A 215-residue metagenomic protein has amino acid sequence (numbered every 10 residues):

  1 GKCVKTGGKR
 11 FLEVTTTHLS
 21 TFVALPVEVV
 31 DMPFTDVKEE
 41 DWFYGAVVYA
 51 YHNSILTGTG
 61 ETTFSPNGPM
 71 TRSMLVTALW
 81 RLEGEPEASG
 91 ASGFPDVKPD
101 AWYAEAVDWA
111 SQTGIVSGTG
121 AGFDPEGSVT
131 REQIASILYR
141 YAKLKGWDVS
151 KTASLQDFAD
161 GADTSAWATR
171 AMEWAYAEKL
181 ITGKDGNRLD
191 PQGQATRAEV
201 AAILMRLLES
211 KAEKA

Functional and structural regions predicted by a protein language model:
G1-G7: Solvent-exposed beta-strand/loop surfaces of large extracellular or lumenal domains
V4, H18-Y44, H52, T57-A106 (+4 more regions): Feature responds to low-complexity, polar/acidic, surface-exposed segments characteristic of secreted/exported proteins
R10-L12: Short strand-edge motifs at loop-to-beta-strand transitions and within beta-strands of extracellular beta-rich domains
R170-E178: Short glycine/proline-rich, acidic loop/turn segments that cap or connect secondary-structure elements
A195-E199: Acidic helix/loop microenvironments that form the catalytic cleft of cell-wall polysaccharide enzymes
